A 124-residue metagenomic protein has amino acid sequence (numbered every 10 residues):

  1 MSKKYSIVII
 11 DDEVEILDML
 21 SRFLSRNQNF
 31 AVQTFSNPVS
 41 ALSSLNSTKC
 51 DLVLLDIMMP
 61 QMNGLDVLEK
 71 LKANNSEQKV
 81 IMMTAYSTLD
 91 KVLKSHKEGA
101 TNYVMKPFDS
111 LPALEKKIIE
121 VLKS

Functional and structural regions predicted by a protein language model:
V14-Q33: Two-component/phosphorelay signaling modules centered on CheY-like receiver
T34-L52: Acidic, metal-coordinating helix/loop segments flanking the phosphotransfer/catalytic sites of two-component signaling
S36-N37, N63-D66: Acidic catalytic/metal-coordinating carboxylates
M59: Receiver (REC) domain active-site loop signature in two-component systems and cognate sites in sensor histidine kinases
Y86-S87, E98: Short, conserved "switch-loop" micro-motifs in signal-transduction and mechanochemical regulators
A113-S124: Receiver (REC) domain switch/output surface
